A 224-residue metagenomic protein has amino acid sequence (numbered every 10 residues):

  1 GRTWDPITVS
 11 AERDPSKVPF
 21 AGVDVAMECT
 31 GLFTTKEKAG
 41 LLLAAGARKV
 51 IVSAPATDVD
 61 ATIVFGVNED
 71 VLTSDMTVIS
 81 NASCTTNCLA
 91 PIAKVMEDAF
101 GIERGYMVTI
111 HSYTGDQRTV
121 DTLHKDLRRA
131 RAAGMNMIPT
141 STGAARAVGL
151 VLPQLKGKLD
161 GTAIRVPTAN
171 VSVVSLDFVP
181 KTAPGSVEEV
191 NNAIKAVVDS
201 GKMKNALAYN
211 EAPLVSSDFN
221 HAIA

Functional and structural regions predicted by a protein language model:
G1-A130: N-terminal Rossmann-like NAD(P) cofactor-binding subdomain of oxidoreductases, focused on the glycine-rich
G1-P19, G101-R104, T109-A224: C-terminal substrate-binding/catalytic lobe of Rossmann-fold NAD(P)-dependent oxidoreductases
